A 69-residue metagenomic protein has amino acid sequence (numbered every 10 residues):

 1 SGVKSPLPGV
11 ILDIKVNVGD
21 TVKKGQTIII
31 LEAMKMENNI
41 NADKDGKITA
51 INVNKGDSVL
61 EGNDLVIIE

Functional and structural regions predicted by a protein language model:
S1-E69: Structured functional modules or segments
